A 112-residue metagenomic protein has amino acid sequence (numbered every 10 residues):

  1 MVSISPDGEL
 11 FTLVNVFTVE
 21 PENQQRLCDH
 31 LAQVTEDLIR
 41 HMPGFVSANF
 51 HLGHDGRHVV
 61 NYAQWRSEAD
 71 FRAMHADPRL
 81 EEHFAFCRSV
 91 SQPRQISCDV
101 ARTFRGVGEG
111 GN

Functional and structural regions predicted by a protein language model:
M1-L10, N49-R57, H83-N112: Glycine-rich beta-strand-turn "strand-cap" elements at beta-sheet edges
S3, P21-E22, H41-M42: Short acidic-aromatic low-complexity motifs
L10-F11, L27, M42-P43: Short, flexible segments with low predicted structural confidence
F11-T18, S47-D77: Short, well-ordered beta-strand segments in beta-rich or mixed alpha/beta enzyme and ligand-binding folds
T18-L31: Short, surface-exposed ligand-recognition loops at beta-strand->loop->(often short) alpha-helix junctions that present
N23-Q25, A69-F71, G106: Residue-level signal for secondary-structure boundary sites
Q33-V46, Q64-S97: An amphipathic, aromatic/His-enriched active-site/gating alpha helix that lines ligand/cofactor pockets
